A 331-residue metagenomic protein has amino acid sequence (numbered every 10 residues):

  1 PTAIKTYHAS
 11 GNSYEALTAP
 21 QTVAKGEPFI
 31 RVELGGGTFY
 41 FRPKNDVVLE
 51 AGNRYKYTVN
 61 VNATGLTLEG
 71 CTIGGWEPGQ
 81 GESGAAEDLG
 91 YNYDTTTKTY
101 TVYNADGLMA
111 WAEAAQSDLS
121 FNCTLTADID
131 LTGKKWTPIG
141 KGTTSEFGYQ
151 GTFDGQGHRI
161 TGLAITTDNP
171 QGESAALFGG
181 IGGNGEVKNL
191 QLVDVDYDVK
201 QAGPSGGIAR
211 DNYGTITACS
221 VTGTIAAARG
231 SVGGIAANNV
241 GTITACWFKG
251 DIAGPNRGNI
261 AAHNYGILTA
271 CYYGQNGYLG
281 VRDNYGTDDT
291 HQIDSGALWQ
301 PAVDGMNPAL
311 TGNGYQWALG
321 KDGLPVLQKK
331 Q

Functional and structural regions predicted by a protein language model:
P1-V48: Tryptophan-paired
Y7, V32-L34, V48-E50, E69 (+3 more regions): Short linear sequence motifs
A16-V23, Y57-A63, Q328: Conserved "repeat-terminator" motif of extracellular CCP/Sushi domains
G26-I30, Y55, G323: A short pocket-lining beta-strand/turn micro-motif at the edge of beta-sheets
Y40-D88: Extracellular beta-sheet/turn segments enriched in Thr/Pro/Gly and aliphatic residues
A85-Q331: Surface-exposed repetitive/solenoidal architectures
